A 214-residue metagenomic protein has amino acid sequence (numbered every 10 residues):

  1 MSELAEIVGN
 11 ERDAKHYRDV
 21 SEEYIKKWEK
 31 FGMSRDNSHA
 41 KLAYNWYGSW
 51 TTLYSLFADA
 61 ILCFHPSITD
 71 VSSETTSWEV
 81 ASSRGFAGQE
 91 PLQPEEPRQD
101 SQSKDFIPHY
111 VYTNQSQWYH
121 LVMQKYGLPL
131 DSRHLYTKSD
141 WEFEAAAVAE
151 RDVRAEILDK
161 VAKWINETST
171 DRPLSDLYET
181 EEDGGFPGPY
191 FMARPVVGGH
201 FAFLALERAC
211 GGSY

Functional and structural regions predicted by a protein language model:
M1-H16, T69-S72: Inter-helical turn/loop segments and adjacent helix faces that build the functional surface of alpha-helical bundle
S2-I7, A60-F64, E144-V148, F203-E207: Short glycine/serine- and small hydrophobic-enriched flexible loop segments
R12, S49-L53, V196: Residues within HEAT/ARM-like alpha-solenoid scaffolds
E22-K163, E167-T168, R172: Extended ligand-binding clefts on enzyme/binding-domain cores
M33-S34, S175-G185: Acidic/polar residues at beta-strand termini and the immediately following turn/coil
I68, S77-R84, V148, K160 (+1 more regions): Terminal, non-catalytic domain-edge segments
I165-E179, P195-H200: Substrate-binding cleft of secreted/luminal carbohydrate-active enzymes
